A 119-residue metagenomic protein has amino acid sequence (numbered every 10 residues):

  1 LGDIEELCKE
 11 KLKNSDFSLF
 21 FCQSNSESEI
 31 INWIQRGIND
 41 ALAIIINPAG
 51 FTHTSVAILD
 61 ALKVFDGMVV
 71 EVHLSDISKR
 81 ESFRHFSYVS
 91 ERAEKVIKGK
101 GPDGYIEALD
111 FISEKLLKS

Functional and structural regions predicted by a protein language model:
L1-K13: Short catalytic helix/loop segments, enriched in acidic residues and glycine and frequently bearing histidine
S18-S28: Short beta->alpha junction loops
F20-C22, I45, V70, K95-I97: Hydrophobic/aromatic beta-strand patches that form the interior of the parallel beta-sheet core in alpha/beta enzyme
E29-W33: Short acidic active-site motifs
I38, L42-S78: Mid-chain, well-packed structural core segment of small domains
L74-Y88: Mobile beta-alpha loop/short-helix "lid" or hinge segments that flank ligand
R84-P102: Short beta-strand elements at the ligand-binding edges of bilobed clamshell
K98-S119: A charged, well-structured terminal subsegment
